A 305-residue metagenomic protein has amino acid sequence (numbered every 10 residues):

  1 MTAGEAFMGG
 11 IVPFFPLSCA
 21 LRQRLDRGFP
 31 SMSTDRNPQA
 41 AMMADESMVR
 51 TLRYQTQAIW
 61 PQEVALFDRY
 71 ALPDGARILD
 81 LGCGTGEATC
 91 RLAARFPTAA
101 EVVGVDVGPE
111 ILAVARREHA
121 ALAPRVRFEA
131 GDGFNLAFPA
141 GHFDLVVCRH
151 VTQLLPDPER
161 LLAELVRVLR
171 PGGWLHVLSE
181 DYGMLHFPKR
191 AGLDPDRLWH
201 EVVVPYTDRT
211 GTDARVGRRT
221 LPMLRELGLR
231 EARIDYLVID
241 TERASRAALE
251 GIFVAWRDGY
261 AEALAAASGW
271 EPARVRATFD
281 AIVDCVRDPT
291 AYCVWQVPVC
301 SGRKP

Functional and structural regions predicted by a protein language model:
L21, L25-V49, Y54: N-terminal, positively charged/glycine-rich alpha-helical extensions of SAM-dependent methyltransferases
P38-A41, S47-M48, I59, R233-Y292: C-terminal helical/coil "lid" or tail adjacent to the Rossmann-like core of SAM-dependent
Q57-D74, R91: Conserved alpha-helix/loop element of class I SAM-dependent methyltransferases that forms part of the SAM/SAH-binding
L79, T85-N135: Class I SAM-dependent methyltransferase SAM/SAH-binding core
F134-L145: A short acidic, Gly/Pro-enriched loop at the edge of an enzyme's catalytic core that lines a small-molecule cofactor
D144-D157: A short SAM/SAH-binding and catalytic strip from SAM-dependent methyltransferases
E159-W174: A short glycine-rich, Lys/Arg-flanked "PGG" loop and its adjoining helix->strand segment in the class I
H176-S245: Conserved catalytic/acceptor-binding region of the Class I
